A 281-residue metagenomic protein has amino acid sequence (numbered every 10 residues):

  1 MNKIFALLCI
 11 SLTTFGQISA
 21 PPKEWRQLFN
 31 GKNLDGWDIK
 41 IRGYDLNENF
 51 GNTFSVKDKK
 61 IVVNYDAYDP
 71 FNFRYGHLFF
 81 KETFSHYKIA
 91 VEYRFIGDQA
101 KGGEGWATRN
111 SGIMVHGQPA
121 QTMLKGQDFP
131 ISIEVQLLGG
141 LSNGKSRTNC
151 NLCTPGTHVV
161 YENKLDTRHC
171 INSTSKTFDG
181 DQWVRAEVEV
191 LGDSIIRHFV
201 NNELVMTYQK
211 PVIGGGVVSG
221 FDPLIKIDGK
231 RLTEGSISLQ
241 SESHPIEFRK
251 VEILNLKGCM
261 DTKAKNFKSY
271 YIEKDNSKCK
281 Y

Functional and structural regions predicted by a protein language model:
M1-P21: Bacterial Sec-dependent N-terminal signal peptides
Q17-G258, T262-K265, Y270-I272: Carbohydrate-interacting regions of secretory-pathway proteins
E273-Y281: Short, disulfide-bonded extracellular cysteine-rich repeat modules
